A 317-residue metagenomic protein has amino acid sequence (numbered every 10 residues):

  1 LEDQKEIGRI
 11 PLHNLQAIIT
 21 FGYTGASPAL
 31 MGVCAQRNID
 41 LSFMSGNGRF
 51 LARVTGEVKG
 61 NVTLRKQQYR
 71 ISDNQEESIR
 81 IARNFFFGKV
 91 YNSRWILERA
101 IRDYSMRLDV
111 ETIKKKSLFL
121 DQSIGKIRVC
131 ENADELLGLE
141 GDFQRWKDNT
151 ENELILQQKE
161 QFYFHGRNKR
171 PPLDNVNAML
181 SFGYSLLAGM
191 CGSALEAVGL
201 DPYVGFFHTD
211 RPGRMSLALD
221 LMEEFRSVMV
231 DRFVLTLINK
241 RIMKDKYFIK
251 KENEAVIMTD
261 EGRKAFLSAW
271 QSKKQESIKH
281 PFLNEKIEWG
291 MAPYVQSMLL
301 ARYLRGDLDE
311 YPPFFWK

Functional and structural regions predicted by a protein language model:
L1-P11: N- or domain-start disorder-to-order transition segments that initiate the globular core
R9, G60-K317: Active-site helix-to-loop segments that bind/position phosphate- or nucleotide-bearing substrates and donors across
P11-A17: Glycine-/proline-rich flexible loop or hinge segments
N14, G22-W95: A surface-exposed, charged beta-strand/loop segment in the N-terminal or early-internal portion of soluble proteins
A17-G22, L173-N177: Conserved interaction-surface patches within small, structured recognition/assembly domains
A17-T20, V33-D40, S185, S193-A197 (+1 more regions): Short, intrinsically disordered, mixed-charge
